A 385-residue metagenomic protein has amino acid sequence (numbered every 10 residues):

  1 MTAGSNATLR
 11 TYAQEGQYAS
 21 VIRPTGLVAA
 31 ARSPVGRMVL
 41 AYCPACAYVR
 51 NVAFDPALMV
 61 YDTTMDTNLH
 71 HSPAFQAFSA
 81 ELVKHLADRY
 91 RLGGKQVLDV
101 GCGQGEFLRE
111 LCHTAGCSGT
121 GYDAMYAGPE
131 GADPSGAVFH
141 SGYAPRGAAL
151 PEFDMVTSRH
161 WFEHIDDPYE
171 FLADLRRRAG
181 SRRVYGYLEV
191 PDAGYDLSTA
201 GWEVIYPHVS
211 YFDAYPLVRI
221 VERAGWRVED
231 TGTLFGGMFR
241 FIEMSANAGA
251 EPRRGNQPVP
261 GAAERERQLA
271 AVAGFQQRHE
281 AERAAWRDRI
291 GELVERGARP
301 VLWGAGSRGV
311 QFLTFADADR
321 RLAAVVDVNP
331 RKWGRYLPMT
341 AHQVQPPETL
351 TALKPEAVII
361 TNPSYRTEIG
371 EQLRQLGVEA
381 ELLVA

Functional and structural regions predicted by a protein language model:
M1-A74, G232: N-terminal juxtadomain amphipathic helix that follows a signal peptide/anchor or precedes a small N-terminal auxiliary
Y12-S20, G186-S210, A214-V218: Short, glycine-/aromatic-enriched active-site segment of Class I SAM-dependent methyltransferases
H85-L86, A246-A385: Hydrophobic, well-ordered beta-alpha structural blocks that scaffold small-molecule cofactor pockets
G94-G103: Conserved class I S-adenosyl-L-methionine
Q104-A115: Conserved SAM-binding loop of SAM-dependent methyltransferases across substrates and taxa, primarily the Class I
P134-R146: Conserved SAM-binding strand-loop segment of SAM-dependent methyltransferases
T157: A conserved beta-strand element that flanks and buttresses the S-adenosyl-L-methionine
E170-Y185: A short glycine-rich, Lys/Arg-flanked "PGG" loop and its adjoining helix->strand segment in the class I
